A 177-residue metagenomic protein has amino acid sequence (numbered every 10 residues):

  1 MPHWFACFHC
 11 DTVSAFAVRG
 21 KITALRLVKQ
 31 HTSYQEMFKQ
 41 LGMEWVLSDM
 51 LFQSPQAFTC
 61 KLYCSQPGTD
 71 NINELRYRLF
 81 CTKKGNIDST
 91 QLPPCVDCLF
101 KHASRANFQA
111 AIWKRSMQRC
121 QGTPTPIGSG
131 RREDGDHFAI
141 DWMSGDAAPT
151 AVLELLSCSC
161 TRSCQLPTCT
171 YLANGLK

Functional and structural regions predicted by a protein language model:
M1-K177: Non-catalytic nucleic-acid-binding/docking modules located in mid-to-C-terminal regions of nucleic-acid enzymes
